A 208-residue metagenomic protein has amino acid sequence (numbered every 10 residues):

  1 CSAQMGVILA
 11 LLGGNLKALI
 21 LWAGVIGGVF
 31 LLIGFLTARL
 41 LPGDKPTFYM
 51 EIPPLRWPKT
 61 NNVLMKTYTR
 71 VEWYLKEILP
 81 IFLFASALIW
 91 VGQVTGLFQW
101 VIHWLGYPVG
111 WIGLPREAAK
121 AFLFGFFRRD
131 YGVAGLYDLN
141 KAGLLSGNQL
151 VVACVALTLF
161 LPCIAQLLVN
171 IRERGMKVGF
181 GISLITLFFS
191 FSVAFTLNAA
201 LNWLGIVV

Functional and structural regions predicted by a protein language model:
C1-L19, A134-V208: C-terminal transmembrane helix pair
S2-T47: Conserved phosphate-handling catalytic cores of large alpha/beta enzymes
Q4, I26-G34, A85, I89 (+3 more regions): Alpha-helical transmembrane segments of multipass membrane proteins
A23-G28, A87-I89, A121-R128, C154-L159 (+1 more regions): Transmembrane helix-bundle signature of multi-pass membrane transporters/permeases
A38-L40, P54-W57, A85-G96, L201-N202: Structural signal for alpha-helical transmembrane segments and their membrane-water exit/capping regions in multi-pass
A38-P53, N170-F180: Juxtamembrane helix-loop transition segments at the membrane interface in multi-pass membrane proteins
G43-K66, V109-L114: Juxtamembrane inter-helical linkers in multi-pass membrane proteins
T67-L145: Transmembrane helical segments that form the transport core of multi-pass membrane transport proteins
